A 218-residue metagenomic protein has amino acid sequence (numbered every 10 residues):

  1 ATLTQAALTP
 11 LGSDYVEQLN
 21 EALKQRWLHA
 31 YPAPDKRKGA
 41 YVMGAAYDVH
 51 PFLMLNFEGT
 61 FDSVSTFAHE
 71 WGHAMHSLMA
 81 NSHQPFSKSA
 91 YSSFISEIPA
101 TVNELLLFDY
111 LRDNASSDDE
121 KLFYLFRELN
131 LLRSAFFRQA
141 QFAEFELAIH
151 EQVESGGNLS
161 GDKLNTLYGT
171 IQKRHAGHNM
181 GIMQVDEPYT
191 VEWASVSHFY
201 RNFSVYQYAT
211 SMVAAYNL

Functional and structural regions predicted by a protein language model:
A1-L218: Cation-handling catalytic/transport regions enriched in His/Asp/Glu
